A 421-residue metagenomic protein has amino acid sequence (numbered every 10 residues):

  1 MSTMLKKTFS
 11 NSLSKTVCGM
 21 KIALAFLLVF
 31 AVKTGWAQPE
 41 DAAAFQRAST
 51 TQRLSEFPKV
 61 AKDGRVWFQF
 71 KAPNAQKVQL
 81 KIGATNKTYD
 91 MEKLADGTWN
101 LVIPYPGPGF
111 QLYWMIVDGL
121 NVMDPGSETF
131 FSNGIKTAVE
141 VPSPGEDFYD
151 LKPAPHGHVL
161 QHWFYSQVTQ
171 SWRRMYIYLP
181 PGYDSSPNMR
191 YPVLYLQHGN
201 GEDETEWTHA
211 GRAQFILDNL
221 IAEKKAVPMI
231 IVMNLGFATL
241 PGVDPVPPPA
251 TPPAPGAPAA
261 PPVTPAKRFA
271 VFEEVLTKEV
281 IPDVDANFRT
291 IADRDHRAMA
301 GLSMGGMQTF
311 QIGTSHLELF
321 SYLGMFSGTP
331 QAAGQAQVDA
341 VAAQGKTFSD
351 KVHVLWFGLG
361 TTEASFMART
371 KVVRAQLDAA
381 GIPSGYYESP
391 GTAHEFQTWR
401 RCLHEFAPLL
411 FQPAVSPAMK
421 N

Functional and structural regions predicted by a protein language model:
M1-C18: N-terminal secretory signal peptides that target proteins for export/translocation
G19-K33: Bacterial N-terminal signal peptides
Q38-S49, R53-T88, K93-N421: Non-catalytic cap/lid and distal C-terminal segments of serine-dependent acyl enzymes
